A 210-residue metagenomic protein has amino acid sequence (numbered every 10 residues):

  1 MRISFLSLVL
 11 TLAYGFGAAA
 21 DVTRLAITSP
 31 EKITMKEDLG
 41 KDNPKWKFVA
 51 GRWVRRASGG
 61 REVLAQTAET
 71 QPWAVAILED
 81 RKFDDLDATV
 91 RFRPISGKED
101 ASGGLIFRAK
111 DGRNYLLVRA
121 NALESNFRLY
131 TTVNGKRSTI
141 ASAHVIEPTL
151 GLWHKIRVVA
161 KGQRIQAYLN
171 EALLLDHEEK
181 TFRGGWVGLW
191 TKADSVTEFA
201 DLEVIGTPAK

Functional and structural regions predicted by a protein language model:
A20-A50, A200, K210: Extracellular carbohydrate-recognition regions
D38-P72: Extracellular glycan-recognition surfaces and repeat-rich motifs
A68-V133: Secretory/extracellular carbohydrate-interaction modules and structurally similar beta-sandwich "look-alikes"
A74-R81, S142-P148, H177, L189: Beta-strand-rich interaction surfaces with strong enrichment in secreted/lumenal proteins
A88-V90, G151-A167: Short tryptophan-centered beta-strand motifs in secreted/extracellular beta-sheet-rich domains of glycan-recognition
L105, T181-T197: Predominantly extracellular/luminal carbohydrate-interaction, adhesion, and secreted-enzyme modules that are
N134-K155: Short, aromatic/His-centered strand-loop micro-motif at the edge of beta-sheets
Y168-G188: Short, solvent-exposed beta-strand-to-loop segments that form ligand-recognition rims of beta-rich domains
